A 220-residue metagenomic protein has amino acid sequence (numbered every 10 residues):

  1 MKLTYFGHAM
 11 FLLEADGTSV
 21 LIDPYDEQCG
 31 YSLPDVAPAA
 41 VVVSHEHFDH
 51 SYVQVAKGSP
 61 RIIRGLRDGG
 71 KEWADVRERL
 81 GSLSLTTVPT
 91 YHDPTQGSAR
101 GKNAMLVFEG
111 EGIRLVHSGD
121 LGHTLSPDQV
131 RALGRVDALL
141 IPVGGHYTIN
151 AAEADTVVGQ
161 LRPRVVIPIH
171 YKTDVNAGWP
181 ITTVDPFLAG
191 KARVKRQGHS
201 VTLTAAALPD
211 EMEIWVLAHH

Functional and structural regions predicted by a protein language model:
M1-Y31, A99-G119, A138: Conserved beta-strand hairpin/beta-sheet module of binuclear metal-dependent hydrolase folds, prominently
T4, W73-A74, R100, L161 (+1 more regions): Binuclear metal-ion centers of metallo-dependent hydrolases, dominated by the metallo-beta-lactamase
L13, V41, H45, L85 (+2 more regions): Divalent metal-coordination and catalytic microenvironments
P24-D26, E46, T90-H92, G119-G122 (+3 more regions): Active-site metal-binding loops of divalent metal-dependent hydrolases
E27-E72, R131-L140: Active-site metal-binding motif and surrounding structural segment of the metallo-beta-lactamase
E27-Y31, E46-Y52, H123-S126, H146-N150 (+1 more regions): Active-site environment of divalent metal-dependent phosphoester hydrolases
V55-V116: Portal/gating segments that form or line small-molecule/metal binding sites
H92-L161: Active-site-proximal loop/helix segments of hydrolase catalytic cores
